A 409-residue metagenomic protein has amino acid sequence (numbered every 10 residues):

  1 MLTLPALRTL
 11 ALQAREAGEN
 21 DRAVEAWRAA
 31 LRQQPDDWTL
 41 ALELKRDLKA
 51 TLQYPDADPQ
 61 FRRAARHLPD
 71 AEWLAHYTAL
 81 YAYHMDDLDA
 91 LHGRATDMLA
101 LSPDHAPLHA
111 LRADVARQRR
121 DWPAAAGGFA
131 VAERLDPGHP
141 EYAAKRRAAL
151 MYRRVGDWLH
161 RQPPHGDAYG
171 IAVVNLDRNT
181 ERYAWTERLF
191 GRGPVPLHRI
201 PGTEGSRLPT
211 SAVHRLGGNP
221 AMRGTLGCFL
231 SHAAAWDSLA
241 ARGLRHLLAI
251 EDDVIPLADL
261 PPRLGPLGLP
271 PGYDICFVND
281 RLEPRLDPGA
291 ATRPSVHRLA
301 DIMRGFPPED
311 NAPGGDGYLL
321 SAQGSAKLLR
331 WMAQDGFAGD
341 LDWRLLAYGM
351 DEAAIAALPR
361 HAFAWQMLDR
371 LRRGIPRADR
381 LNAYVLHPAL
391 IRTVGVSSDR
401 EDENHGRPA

Functional and structural regions predicted by a protein language model:
T9, E43, Y77, L111 (+1 more regions): Canonical tetratricopeptide repeat
T39-A50, F61-A100: Alpha-helical adaptor scaffolds
H84, D114-Q118, G138, A144-I250 (+1 more regions): An acidic/histidine-cluster motif and surrounding catalytic segment that typifies divalent-metal-assisted enzyme active
